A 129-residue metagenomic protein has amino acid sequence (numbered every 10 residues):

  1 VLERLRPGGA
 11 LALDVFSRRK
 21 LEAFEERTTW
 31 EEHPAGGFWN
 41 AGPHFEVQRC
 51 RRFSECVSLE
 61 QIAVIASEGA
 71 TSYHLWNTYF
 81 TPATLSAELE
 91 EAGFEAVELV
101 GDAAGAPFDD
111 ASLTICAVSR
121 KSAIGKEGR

Functional and structural regions predicted by a protein language model:
V1-A10: A short glycine-rich, Lys/Arg-flanked "PGG" loop and its adjoining helix->strand segment in the class I
L2, C56-L59, K121: A generic structural signal for ordered secondary structure
P7, P34-A35, N40, S67 (+2 more regions): Intrinsically disordered, low-complexity segments enriched in small/polar residues
L11-A12, A96: A short hydrophobic/small-residue beta-strand
A12-A87: SAM-dependent methyltransferase
W76-R129: C-terminal lobe and adjacent flexible extensions of AdoMet/dcAdoMet transferase-like proteins
